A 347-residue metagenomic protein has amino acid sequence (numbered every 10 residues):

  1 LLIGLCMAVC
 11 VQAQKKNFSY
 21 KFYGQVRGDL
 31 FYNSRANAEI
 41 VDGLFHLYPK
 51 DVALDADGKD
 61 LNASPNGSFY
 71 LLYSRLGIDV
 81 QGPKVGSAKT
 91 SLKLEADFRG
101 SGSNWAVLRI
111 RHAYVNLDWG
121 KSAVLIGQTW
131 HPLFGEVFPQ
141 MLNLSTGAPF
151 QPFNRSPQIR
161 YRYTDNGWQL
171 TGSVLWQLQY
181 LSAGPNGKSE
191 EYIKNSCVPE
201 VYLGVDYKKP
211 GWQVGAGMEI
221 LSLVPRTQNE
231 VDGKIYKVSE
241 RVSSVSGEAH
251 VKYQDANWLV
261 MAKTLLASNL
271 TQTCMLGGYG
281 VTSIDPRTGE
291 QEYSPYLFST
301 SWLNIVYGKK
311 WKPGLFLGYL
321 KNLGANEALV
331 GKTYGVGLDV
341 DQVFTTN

Functional and structural regions predicted by a protein language model:
L1-K15: Bacterial Sec-dependent N-terminal signal peptides
K15-D42, V52-Y180, C197-V198, Y202 (+2 more regions): Outer membrane beta-barrel
V41-L54, T282-T288: Surface-exposed loop/turn segments flanking beta-strands in extracellular/periplasmic regions
L61-S64, R99, L142-G147, S182-E191 (+3 more regions): Extracellular loop and loop/strand-boundary signature of outer-membrane beta-barrel proteins
K89-G100, V174-W176, A216-S222, P313-K321 (+1 more regions): Transmembrane beta-strand segments that form the barrel wall of outer-membrane beta-barrel proteins
G120, L125, G308-K310, V343-N347: Residue-level recognition of beta-strand termini and adjacent short loop/turns
V137-F138, S173, L181-N186, G217 (+1 more regions): A short secondary-structure junction signal
G211-D341: Detector for outer-membrane/organellar transmembrane beta-barrel domains, recognizing the amphipathic beta-strand
